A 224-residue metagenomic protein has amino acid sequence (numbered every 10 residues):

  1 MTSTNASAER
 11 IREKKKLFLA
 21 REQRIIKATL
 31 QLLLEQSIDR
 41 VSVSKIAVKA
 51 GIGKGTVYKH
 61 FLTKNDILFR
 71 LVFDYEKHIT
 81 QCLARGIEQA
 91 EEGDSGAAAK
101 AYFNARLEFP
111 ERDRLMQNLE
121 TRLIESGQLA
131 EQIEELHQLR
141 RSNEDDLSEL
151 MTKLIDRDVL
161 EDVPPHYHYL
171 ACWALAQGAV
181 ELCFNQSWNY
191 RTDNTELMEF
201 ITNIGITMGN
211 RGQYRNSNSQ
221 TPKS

Functional and structural regions predicted by a protein language model:
M1-Q36, R40-K49, D66-F69: Basic, helix-initiating cap at the start of DNA-binding domains
A50-F61: Short hydrophobic/aromatic patch on the recognition helix
I67-Y75, C82: Alpha-helical DNA-contacting segments of helix-turn-helix folds
R70, A84-R112, Y169-C172: Hydrophobic alpha-helical connector segments
K77-A84, G127-V159, H166-A171: Amphipathic alpha-helical packing segments from all-alpha helical-bundle domains
E108-E131, E181-N185: Amphipathic alpha-helical segments used for helix-helix packing
D156-I201, R215-S219: Hydrophobic/aromatic-rich alpha-helical bundle segments in the mid-to-C-terminal region
M208-S224: C-terminal effector-binding regulatory domain of bacterial HTH transcription factors
